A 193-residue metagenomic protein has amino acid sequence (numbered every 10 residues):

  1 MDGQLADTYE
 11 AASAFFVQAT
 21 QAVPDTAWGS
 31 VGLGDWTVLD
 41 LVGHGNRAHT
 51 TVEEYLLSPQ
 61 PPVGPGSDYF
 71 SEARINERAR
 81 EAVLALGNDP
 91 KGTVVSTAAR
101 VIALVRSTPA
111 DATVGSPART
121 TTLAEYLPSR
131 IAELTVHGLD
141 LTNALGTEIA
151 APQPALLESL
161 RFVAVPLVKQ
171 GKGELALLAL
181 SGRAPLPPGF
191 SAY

Functional and structural regions predicted by a protein language model:
M1-D7, F15, A22-G34, E54-Y69 (+2 more regions): Structured surface interface patches that mediate subunit assembly and partner/cofactor docking
S13, G45, H49, A98: Short amphipathic alpha-helical/adjacent loop interface patches that line ligand and macromolecule-binding sites
T37-L57: Extended cationic-aromatic binding surfaces that line active-site or macromolecule-binding grooves and engage
E77-E81: Aromatic-anchored, charged helix-turn/loop surface patch used as a conserved interaction hotspot
